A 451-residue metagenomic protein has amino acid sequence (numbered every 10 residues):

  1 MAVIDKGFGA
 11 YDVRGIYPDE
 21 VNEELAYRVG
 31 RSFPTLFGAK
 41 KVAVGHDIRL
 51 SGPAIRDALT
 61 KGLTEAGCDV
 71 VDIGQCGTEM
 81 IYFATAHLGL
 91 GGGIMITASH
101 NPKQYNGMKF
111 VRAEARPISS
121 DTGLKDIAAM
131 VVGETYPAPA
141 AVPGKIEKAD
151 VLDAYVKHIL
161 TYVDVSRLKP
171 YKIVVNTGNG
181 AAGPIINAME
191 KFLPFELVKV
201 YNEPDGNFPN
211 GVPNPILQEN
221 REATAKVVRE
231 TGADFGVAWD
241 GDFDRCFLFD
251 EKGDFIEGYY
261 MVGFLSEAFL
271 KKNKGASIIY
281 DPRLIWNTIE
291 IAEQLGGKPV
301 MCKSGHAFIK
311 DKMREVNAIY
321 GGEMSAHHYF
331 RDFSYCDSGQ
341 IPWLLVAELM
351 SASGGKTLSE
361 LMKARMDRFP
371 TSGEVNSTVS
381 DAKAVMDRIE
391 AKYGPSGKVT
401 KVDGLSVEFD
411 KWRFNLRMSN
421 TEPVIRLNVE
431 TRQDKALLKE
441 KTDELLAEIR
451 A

Functional and structural regions predicted by a protein language model:
M1-K61, E65-G67, K145-Y171: An N-terminal, well-structured beta->alpha segment
K41-D47, V71, K172-V174, A276-P282 (+1 more regions): Short glycine-rich phosphate-binding loop at a beta-alpha junction
V42-N106, M189-F249: N-terminal small/polar loop signature for handling phosphorylated ligands or for N-terminal nucleophile
N106-T231: Gly/Ser/Thr-enriched, mixed-charge loops and adjacent short helices that form phosphate/oxyanion-binding elements
F110-A113, F247-E251, Y329-R331: Short beta-strand-to-turn element immediately C-terminal to the catalytic PLP-Schiff-base lysine in fold type I
L124-K157, T161, E251-M324, H328-F330: Proline/glycine-rich low-complexity loops and linkers
N273-A451: Phosphate-binding and adjacent anionic-ligand microenvironments
